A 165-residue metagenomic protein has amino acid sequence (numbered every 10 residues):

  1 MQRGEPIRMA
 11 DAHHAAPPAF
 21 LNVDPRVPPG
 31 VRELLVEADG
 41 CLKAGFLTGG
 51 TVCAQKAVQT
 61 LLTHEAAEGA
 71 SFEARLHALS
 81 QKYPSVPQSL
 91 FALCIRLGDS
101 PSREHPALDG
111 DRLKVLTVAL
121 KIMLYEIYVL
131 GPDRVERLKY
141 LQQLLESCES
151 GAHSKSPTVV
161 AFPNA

Functional and structural regions predicted by a protein language model:
M1-L47, K155-A165: Charged alpha-helical initiation segments
M1-R3, F72-N164: Long, charged low-complexity segments
V31, G50, A54, V58 (+2 more regions): Short runs of predominantly hydrophobic/aromatic residues within well-ordered alpha helices that form helix-helix
L42, L61, S102-H105: Structural motif corresponding to the C-terminal cap of alpha-helices
K43, L62, A66, Y125-Y128 (+1 more regions): Hydrophobic/aromatic-lined pockets within catalytic cores
L47, A66-A67, P106, G110: Alpha-helix boundary/capping and short turn/kink residues
G49-E73, L79: Hydrophobic alpha-helical packing segments in soluble, helical-rich domains
